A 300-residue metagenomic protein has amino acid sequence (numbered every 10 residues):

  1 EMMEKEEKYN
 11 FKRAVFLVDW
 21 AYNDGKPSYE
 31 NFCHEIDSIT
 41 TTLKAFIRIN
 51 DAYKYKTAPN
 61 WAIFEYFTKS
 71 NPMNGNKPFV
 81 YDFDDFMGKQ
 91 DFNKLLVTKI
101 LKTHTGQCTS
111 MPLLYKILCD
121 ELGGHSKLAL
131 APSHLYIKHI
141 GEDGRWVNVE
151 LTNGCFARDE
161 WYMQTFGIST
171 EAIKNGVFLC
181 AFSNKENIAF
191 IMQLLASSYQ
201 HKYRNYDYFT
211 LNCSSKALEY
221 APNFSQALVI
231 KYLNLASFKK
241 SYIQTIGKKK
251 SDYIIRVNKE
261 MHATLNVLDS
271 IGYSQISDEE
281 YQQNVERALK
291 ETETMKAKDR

Functional and structural regions predicted by a protein language model:
E4-T98: Secondary-structure boundary elements
P59-I63, M111, Y115, T210: Stable alpha-helical elements in mature extracytoplasmic
P78-L135: Active-site neighborhood of thiol-dependent amide/isopeptide-bond enzymes
S110-N175: Hydrophobic/aromatic-rich core segments of domains that either
T165-A172, Y203-N212, V257-N258: Helix-turn-helix repeat elements of alpha-solenoid scaffolds
A181-K202, N223-T245, S274-M295: Amphipathic alpha-helical repeat scaffolds of TPR domains
K216-A217, L268: Canonical positions in the second alpha-helix
S241-S270: Short coil/linker segments at helix-helix boundaries
